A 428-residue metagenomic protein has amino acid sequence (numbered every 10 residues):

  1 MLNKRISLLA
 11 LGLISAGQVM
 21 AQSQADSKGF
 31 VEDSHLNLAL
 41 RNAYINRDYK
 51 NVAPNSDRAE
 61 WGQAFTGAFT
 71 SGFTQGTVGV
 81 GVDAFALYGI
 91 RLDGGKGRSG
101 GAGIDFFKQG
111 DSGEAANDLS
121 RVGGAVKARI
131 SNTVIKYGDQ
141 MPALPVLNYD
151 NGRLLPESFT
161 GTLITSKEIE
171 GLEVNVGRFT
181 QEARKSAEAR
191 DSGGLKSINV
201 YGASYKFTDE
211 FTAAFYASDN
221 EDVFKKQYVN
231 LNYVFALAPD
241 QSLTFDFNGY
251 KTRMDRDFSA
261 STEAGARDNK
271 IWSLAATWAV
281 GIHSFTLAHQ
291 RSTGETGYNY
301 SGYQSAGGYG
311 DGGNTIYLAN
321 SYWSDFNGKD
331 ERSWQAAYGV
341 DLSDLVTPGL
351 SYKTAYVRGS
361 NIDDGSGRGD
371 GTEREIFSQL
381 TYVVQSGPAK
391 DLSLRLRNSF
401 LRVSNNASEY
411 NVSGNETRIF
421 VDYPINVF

Functional and structural regions predicted by a protein language model:
L2, G12, G17-D139, V340-S343 (+3 more regions): Beta-barrel outer-membrane channel/assembly domains of diderm bacteria
E32, A59-F65, D118-V122, P156-T160 (+6 more regions): Residues that define the transmembrane beta-barrel architecture of outer-membrane proteins
L36, G76-G79, N132-K136, G171-N175 (+8 more regions): Repeated loop/turn-to-beta-strand initiation elements of outer-membrane beta-barrel proteins
L38, F65-S71, G124-A128, T162-S166 (+7 more regions): Residues on the lipid-exposed face of transmembrane beta-strands in outer-membrane beta-barrel proteins
N42-Y44, I135-Y149, V174-Q181, Y201-A203 (+6 more regions): Transmembrane beta-strand segments that form the barrel wall of outer-membrane beta-barrel proteins
I90, N175-S192, D219-N220, D240-A319 (+3 more regions): Outer-membrane beta-barrel translocator/channel fold
Y149, L154-P156, Q181-K185, G193-L195 (+5 more regions): Solvent-exposed loop/turn segments connecting transmembrane beta-strands in outer-membrane beta-barrel proteins
S292-D370, E375-S378: C-terminal structural cap/anchor segments
